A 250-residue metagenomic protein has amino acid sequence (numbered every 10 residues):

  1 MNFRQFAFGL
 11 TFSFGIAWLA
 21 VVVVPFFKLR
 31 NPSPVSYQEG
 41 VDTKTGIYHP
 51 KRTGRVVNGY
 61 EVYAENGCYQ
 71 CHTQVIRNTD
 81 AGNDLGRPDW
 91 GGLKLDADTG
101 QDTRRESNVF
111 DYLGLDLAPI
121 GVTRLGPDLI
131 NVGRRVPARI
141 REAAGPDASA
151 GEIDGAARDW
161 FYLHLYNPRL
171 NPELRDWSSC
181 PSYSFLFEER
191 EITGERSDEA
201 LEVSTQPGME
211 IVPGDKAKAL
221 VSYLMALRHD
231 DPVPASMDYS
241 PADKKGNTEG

Functional and structural regions predicted by a protein language model:
M1-R52, Y223-G250: Post-cleavage N-terminal segment of exported redox proteins
F3-R4, D80-N83, T123: Low-complexity, Gly/Pro
V21-R30, I76-D84, P181-I192: Short, solvent-exposed beta-strand-terminating loops
F27, N31, N66-V75, T79 (+3 more regions): A generic secondary-structure signal for well-formed alpha-helical elements
S36-A64, Q70-H72, I76-D84, G91-G92 (+3 more regions): Electrostatic cytochrome c docking/interface patches
H49, G86-I211, L220-L224: Extracytoplasmic electron-transfer domains, predominantly the class I c-type cytochrome c fold
R55, A64-G67, L125, A157 (+2 more regions): Stable alpha-helical elements in mature extracytoplasmic
Q70-Q74, L174-W177, D231-S240: Surface-exposed patches in mature extracellular/periplasmic domains of secreted proteins
